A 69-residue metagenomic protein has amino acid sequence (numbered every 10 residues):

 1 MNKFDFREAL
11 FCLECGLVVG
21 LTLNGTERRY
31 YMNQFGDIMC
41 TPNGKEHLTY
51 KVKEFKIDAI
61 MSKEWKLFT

Functional and structural regions predicted by a protein language model:
M1-T69: Structural boundary micro-motifs
